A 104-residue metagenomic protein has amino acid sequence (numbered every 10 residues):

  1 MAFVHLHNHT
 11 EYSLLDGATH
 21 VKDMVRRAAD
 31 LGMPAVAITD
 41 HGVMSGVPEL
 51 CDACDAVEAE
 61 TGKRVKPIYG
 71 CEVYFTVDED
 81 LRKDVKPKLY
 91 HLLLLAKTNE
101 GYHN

Functional and structural regions predicted by a protein language model:
M1-N104: Phosphodiester-processing cores and adjacent nucleic acid-binding clamps
